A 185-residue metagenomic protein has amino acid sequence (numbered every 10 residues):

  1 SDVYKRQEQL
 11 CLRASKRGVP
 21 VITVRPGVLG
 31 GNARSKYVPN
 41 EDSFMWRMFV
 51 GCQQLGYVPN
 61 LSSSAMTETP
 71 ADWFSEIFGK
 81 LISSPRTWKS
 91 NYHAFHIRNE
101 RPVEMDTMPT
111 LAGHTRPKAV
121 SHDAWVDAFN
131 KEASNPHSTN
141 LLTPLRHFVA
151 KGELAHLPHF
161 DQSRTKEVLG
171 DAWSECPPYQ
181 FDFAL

Functional and structural regions predicted by a protein language model:
D2-Y4: Short, small-residue-biased leader/transition segments that mark boundaries at the very start of proteins
Q7-P20: A structural motif corresponding to the C-terminal end of an alpha-helix and its immediate exit/capping segment
P26-R34, N60-T67, Y92-P102, P109-G113: Glycine-rich Rossmann NAD(P)(H)-binding loop
F44-L81, W88-N91: A conserved pocket-lining segment of Rossmann-fold NAD(P)-dependent short-chain dehydrogenase/reductase
Q54-L61, P144-A150, K166-G170: Short glycine/proline-rich turn/loop motifs
I77-A150, F183-A184: Mid/C-terminal beta-alpha module of Rossmann-like enzyme folds, strongest in SDR-family dehydrogenases/epimerases
H156-L185: Amphipathic terminal alpha-helices
